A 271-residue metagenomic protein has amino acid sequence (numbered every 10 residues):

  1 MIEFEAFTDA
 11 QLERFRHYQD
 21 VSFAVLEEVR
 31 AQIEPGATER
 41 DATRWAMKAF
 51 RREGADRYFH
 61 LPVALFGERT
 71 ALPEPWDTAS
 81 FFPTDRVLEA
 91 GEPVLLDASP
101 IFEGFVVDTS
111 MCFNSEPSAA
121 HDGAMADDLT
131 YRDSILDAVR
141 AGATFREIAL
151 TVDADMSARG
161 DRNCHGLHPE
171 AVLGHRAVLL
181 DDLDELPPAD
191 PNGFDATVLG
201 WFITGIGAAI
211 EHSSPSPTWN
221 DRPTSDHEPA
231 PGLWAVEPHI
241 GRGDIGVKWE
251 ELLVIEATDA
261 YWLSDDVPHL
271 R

Functional and structural regions predicted by a protein language model:
M1-R271: Active-site neighborhoods and metal-handling regions in enzymes and metal-associated proteins
